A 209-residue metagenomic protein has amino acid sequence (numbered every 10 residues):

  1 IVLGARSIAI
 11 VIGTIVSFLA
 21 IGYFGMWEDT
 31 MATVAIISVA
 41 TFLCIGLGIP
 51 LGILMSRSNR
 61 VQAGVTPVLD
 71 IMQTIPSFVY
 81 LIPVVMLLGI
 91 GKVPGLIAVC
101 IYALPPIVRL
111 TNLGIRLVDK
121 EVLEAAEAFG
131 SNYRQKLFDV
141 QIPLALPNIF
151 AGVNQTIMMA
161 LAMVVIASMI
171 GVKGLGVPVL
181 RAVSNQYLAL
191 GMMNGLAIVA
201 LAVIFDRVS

Functional and structural regions predicted by a protein language model:
L3, F18-E28, A40-L69: Transmembrane-helix boundary motif in ABC transporter permease subunits
L3-I10, F24, G89-P94, N154: Transmembrane helix interruption/hinge and helix-loop junction motifs
I8-L19: Hydrophobic mid-bilayer segments of alpha-helices in multi-pass membrane transport proteins, especially secondary
W27-V39, Q62-V65, L69-Q73, G89 (+4 more regions): Alpha-helical membrane-interface segments at transmembrane helix boundaries
I36-V39, L43-L47, I53-S56, L69-A103: Generic hydrophobic transmembrane alpha-helix motif, especially the helices
I101, Y133-A167, A189, M193 (+2 more regions): Transmembrane alpha-helices
I107-Q155, V179: Short cytoplasmic-facing helical segments at TM-TM junctions of multi-pass membrane proteins
G171-V183: Short hydrophobic, aromatic-rich alpha-helical segments embedded in or entering the lipid bilayer of multi-pass
